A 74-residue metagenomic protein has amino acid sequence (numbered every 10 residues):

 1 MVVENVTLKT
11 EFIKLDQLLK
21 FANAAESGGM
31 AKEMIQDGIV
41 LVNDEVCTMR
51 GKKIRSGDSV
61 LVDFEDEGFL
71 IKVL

Functional and structural regions predicted by a protein language model:
M1-I13: A detector for short, charged/polar N-terminal pre-domain segments
E4, G38, D58-V60: Residue-level detector of beta-strand structural context in well-folded domains
L8, L19, V40, L61 (+1 more regions): Low-complexity, compositionally biased segments
T10-S56: A basic, amphipathic helix-loop patch mediating RNA/tRNA/ribosome contacts
M49-L74: C-terminal structural segments of small proteins and small subunits
